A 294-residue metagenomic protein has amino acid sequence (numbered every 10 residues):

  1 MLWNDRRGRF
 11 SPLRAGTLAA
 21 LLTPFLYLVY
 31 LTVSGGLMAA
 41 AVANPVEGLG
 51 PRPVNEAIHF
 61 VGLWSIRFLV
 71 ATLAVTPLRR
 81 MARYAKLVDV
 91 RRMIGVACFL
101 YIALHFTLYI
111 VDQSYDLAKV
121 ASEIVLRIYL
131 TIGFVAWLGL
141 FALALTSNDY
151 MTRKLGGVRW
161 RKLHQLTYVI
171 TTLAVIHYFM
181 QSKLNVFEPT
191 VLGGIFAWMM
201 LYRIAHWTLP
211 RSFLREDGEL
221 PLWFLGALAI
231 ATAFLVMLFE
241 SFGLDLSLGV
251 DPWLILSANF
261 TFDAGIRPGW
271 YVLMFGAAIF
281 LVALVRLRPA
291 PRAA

Functional and structural regions predicted by a protein language model:
M1-A294: Membrane-embedded alpha-helical bundles that constitute the cytochrome b-like, heme-associated redox core of multi-pass
